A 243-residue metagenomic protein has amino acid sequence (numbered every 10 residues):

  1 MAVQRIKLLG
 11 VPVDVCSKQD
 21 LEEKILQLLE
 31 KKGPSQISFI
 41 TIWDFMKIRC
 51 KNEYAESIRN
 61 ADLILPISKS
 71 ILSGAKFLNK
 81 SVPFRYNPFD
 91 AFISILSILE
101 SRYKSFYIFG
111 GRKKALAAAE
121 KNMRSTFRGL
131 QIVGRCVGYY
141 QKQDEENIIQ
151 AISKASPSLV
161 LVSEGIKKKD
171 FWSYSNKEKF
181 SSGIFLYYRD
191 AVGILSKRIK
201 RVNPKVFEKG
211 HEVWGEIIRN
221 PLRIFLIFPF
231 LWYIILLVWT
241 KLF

Functional and structural regions predicted by a protein language model:
M1-L9, S101, W239-F243: Short, Lys/Arg-enriched, disordered terminal segments
M1-N87: N-terminal nucleotide/polyanion-binding subdomain common to many enzyme families
I37-F39, L65, L159-S163, L186: Structural motif
C50-K51, F77, E120-K121, W172-S175 (+1 more regions): Short amphipathic alpha-helical segments
S57-N122, T126: Portal/gating segments that form or line small-molecule/metal binding sites
S70-A75, R201-F243: A transmembrane-helix-recognition feature enriched in membrane-embedded lipid enzymes and envelope glyco-/phospholipid
Y107-G111, A115-R124, L130-A155, E164-L195 (+1 more regions): Internal alpha/beta domain cores that form substrate/cofactor-binding pockets in large enzymes and binding proteins
